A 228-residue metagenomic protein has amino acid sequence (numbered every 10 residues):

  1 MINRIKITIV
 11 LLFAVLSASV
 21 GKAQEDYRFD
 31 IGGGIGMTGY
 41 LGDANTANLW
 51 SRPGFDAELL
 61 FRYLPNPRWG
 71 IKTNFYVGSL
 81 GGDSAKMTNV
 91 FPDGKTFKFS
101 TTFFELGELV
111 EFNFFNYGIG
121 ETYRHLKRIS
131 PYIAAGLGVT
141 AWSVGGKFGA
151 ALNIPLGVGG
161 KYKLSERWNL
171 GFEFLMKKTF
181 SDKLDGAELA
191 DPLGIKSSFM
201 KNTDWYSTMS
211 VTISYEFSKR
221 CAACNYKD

Functional and structural regions predicted by a protein language model:
K22-R62, T208-C221: Short glycine/proline- and aromatic-enriched beta-strand/turn motifs that initiate or cap beta-hairpins
D26, L64-R68, F115-Y117, K163-S165 (+1 more regions): Outer-membrane beta-barrel channels and translocator barrels
Y27, S51-F55, T102-L106, I129 (+2 more regions): Residues that define the transmembrane beta-barrel architecture of outer-membrane proteins
G33-M37, A57-Y63, E108-F112, A135-V139 (+3 more regions): Residues on the lipid-exposed face of transmembrane beta-strands in outer-membrane beta-barrel proteins
D43-N48, S84-V90, E121-R124, G145-A150 (+2 more regions): Outer-membrane beta-barrel translocator domains and adjoining extracellular loop/strand segments of Gram-negative
P67-G145, V211: Gram-negative (and chloroplast) outer-membrane scaffold detector with strong preference for beta-barrel transmembrane
A85, S165-D228: Predominantly the C-terminal beta-signal and adjacent terminal strand-loop region of outer-membrane beta-barrel
